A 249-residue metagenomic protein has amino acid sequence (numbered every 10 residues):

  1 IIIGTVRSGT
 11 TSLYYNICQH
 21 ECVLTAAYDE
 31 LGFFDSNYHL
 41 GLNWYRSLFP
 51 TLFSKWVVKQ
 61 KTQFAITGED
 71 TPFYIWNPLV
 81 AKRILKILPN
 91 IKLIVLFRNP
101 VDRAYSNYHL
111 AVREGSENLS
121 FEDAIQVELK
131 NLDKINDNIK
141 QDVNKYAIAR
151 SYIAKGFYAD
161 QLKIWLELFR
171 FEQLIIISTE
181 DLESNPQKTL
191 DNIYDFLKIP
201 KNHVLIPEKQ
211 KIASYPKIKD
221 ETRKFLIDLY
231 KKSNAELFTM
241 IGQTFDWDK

Functional and structural regions predicted by a protein language model:
I1-I75, I87, I91, P100-D142 (+1 more regions): PAPS-dependent sulfotransferase catalytic core
G9-T10, Y45, G68, I84 (+7 more regions): Generic structural signal for small/hydrophobic residues in well-ordered secondary structure, especially within
S12, L79-K82, K188: Generic recognition of short, well-ordered alpha-helical segments
L40-W44, P72-L79, R150-Y158, N185 (+3 more regions): Soluble or luminal CAZymes and related metallo-dependent hydrolases
R46-F49, A81, L162, N234: Generic structural signal for well-ordered alpha-helices, preferentially at hydrophobic/aromatic core positions
T71-P72, I139-A154, Q210-K224: Surface-exposed cleft-lining segments at the edges of enzyme active sites
N77-V95, A159-L166: ATP-dependent NMP and nucleoside kinases share a basic, alpha-helical "lid"
K163-K249: The conserved 3'-phosphoadenosine-5'-phosphosulfate
